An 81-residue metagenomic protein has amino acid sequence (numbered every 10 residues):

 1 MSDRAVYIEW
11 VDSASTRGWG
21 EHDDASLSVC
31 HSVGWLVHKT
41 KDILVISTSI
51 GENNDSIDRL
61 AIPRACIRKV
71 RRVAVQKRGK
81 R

Functional and structural regions predicted by a protein language model:
M1-R81: Conserved RNA-binding domains used in RNP assembly and mRNA/RNA metabolism
